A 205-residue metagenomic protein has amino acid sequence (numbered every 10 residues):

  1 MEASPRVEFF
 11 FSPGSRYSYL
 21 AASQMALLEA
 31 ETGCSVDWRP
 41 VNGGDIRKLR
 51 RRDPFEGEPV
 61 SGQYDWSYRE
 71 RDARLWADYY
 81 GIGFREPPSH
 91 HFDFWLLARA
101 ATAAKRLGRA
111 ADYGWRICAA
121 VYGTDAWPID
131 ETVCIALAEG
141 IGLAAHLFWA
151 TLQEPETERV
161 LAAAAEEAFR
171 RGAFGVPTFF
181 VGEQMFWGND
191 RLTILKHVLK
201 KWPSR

Functional and structural regions predicted by a protein language model:
A3-E8, S12-C34, A119-R205: C-terminal cap of thioredoxin/glutaredoxin-like
P13, L20-V121: Structural alpha/beta surface segment adjacent to cysteine/selenocysteine redox centers across thiol/disulfide enzymes
